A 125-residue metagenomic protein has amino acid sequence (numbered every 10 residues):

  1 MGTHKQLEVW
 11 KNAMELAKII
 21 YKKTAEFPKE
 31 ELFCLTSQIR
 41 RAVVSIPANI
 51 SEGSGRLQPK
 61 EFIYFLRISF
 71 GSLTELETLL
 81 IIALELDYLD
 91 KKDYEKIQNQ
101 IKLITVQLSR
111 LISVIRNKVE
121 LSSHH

Functional and structural regions predicted by a protein language model:
M1-H125: Short, C-terminally biased terminal segments at protein or domain edges
